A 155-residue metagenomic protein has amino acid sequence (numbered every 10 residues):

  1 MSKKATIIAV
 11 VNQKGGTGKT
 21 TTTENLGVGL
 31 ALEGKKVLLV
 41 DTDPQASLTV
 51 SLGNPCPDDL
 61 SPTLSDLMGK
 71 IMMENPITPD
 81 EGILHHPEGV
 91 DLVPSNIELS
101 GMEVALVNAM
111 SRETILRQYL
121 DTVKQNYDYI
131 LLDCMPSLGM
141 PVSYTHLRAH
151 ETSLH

Functional and structural regions predicted by a protein language model:
M1-L154: P-loop NTP-binding core
